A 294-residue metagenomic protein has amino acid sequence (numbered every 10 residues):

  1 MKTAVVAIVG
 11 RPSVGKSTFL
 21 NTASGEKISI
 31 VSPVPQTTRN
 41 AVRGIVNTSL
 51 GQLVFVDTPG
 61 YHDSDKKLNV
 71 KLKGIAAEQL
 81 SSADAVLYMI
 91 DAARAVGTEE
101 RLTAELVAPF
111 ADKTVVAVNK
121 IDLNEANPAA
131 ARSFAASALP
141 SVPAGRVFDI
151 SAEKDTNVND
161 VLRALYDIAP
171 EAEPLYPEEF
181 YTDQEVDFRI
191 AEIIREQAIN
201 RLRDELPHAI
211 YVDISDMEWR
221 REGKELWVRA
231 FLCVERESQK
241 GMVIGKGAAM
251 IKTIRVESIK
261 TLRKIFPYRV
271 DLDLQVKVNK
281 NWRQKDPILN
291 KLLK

Functional and structural regions predicted by a protein language model:
M1-A85, I90, F231-C233: Conserved G1/Walker A P-loop phosphate-binding module
G15, N157, M250: Conserved glycine(s) of the Walker
E26, I45, S49, S82-V86 (+9 more regions): Conserved, well-folded catalytic cores of nucleic-acid-processing and energy-transducing macromolecular machines
S64-L68, L72, A92-R101, E125-A130: Conserved ATPase-coupling elements of RecA-like P-loop NTPase cores
A83-I90, V107-D122, L139-D149, A230 (+1 more regions): Conserved beta-strand/loop subsegment of P-loop NTPase cores
G97-P109, I214-E218: Amphipathic helical hotspot of TIR/SEFIR-family domains
D112-V115, K120-V186: Canonical P-loop GTPase G-domain recognition
V186-K294: P-loop NTP-binding site
